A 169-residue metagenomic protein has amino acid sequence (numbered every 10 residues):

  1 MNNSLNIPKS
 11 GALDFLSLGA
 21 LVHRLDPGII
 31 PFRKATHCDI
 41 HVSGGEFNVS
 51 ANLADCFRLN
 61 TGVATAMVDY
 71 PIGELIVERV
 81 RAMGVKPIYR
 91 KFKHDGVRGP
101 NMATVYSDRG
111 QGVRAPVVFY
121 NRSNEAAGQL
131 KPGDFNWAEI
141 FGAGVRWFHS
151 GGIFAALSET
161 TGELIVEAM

Functional and structural regions predicted by a protein language model:
M1-K34: Positively charged, low-complexity intrinsically disordered leader regions
N2-L13, K131-F141, T161-M169: Short amphipathic alpha-helices and their capping/turn segments at secondary-structure boundaries
R24, E125, I153-L157: Glycine-rich phosphate/pyrophosphate-binding beta-alpha loops
K34-S43: Short pre-catalytic strand/loop immediately N-terminal to key active-site residues, enriched for Gly-Thr
H41, N48-N60, A82: Alpha-helix C-terminal capping segments
S50, I76, A168-M169: Aromatic/hydrophobic pocket-lining residues that form π-stacking "cages" and hydrophobic walls in ligand
N60-G152: Conserved N-terminal subdomain of the carbohydrate kinase-like
W147-M169: Conserved beta-alpha-beta core of the PfkB/ribokinase-like small-molecule kinase fold
